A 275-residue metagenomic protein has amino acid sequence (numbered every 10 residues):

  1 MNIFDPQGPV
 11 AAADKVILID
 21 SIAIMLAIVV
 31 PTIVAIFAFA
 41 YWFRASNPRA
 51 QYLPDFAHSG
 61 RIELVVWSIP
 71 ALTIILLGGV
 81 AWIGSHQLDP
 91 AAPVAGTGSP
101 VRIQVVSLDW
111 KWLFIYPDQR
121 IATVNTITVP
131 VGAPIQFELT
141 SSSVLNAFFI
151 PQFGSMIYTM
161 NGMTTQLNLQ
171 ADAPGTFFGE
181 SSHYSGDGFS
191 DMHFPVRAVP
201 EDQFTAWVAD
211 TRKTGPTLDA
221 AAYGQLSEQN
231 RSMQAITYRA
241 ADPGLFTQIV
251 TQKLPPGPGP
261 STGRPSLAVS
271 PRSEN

Functional and structural regions predicted by a protein language model:
M1-I19, A40-N275: Non-transmembrane, membrane-proximal soluble domains of secreted or membrane proteins
L18-P31: Alpha-helical transmembrane segments
V29-A45: Alpha-helical transmembrane segments
